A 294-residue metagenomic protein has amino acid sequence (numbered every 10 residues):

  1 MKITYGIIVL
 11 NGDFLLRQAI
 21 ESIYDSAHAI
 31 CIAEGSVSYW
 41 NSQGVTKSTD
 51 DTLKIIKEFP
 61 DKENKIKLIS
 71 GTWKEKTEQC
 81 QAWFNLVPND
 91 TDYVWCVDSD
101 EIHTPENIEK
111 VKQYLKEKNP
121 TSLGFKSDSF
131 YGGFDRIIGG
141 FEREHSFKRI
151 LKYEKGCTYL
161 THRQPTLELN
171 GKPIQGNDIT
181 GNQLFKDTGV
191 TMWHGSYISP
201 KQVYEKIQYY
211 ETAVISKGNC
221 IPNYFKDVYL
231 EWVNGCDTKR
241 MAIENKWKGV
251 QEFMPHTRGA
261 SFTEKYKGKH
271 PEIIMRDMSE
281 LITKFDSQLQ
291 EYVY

Functional and structural regions predicted by a protein language model:
Y5-E21, S36-V37: Active-site beta-to-alpha loop of glycosyltransferases that engages the nucleotide-sugar donor
I20-I69: Acidic donor-binding segment of Leloir-type glycosyltransferases
L53, K57, K76-P88: Short, conserved alpha-helix that lines the donor NDP-sugar binding/gating region of sugar-transfer enzymes
S70-K76: Short, acidic/glycine-rich phosphate-metal binding loop used to engage nucleotide
K76-Q81, I102-Y294: Catalytic-site signature of metal-activated, phosphate-bearing donor transferases, centered on the GT-A/GT-A-like
W83, D90-T104: Short beta-strand-to-loop acidic/aromatic patch adjacent to the donor-nucleotide binding site
